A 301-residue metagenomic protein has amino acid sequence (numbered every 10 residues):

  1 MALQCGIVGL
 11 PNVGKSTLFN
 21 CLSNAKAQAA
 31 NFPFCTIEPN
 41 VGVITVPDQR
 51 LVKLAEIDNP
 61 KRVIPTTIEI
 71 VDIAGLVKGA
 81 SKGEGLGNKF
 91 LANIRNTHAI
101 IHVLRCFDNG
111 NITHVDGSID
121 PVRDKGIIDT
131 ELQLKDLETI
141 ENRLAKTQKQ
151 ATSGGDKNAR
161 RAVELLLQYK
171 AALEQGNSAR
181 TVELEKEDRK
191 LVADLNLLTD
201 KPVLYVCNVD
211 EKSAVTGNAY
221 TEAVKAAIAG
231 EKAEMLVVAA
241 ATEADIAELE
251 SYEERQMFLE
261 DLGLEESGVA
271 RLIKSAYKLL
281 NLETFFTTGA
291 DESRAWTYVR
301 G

Functional and structural regions predicted by a protein language model:
M1-T113, V122, D129, E141 (+1 more regions): Conserved G1/Walker A P-loop phosphate-binding module
A2-V8, V13, F19, K146-G301: C-terminal-of-GTPase-core extension/linker across diverse P-loop GTPases
S23, A27, A55, N59 (+13 more regions): Signal for well-folded cores of large energy- and translation-related assemblies
P47-D48, D120, E185, S251: Helix N-terminus capping/helix-initiation residues
L76-K82, G117-L132, A151-K157, K212 (+1 more regions): Flexible beta-alpha connector loops of hexameric P-loop NTPases
V77-A80, D108-V115, S213-G217, A244-E248: Switch/connector loops and helix/strand junctions flanking conserved nucleotide-binding motifs in nucleotide-processing
D136-L137: Short amphipathic alpha-helical heptad-repeat segments
